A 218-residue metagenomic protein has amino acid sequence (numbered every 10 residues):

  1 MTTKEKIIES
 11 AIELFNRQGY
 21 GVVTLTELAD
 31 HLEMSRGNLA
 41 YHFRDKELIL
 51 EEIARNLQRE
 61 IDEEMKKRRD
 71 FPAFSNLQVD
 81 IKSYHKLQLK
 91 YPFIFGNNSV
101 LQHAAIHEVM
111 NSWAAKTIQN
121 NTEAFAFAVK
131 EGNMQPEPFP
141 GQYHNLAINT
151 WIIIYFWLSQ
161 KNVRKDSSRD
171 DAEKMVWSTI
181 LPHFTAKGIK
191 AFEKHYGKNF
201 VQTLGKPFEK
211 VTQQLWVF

Functional and structural regions predicted by a protein language model:
T3-S10, L146: N-terminal positioning helix adjacent to the helix-turn-helix/winged-helix DNA-binding module
K6, L14-L48, E52: Helix-turn-helix
E52, K66-I94, A105-E108: Hydrophobic alpha-helical connector segments
R55-I61: Short, basic, alpha-helical segments at the C-terminal edge of helix-turn-helix-like DNA-binding modules
M65-R69, F95-Q102, G132, W157-K165: Secondary-structure edge/capping motif, primarily at the C-terminal ends of alpha-helices and the immediately following
G96-S99, P136-E137, F192-E193: Short, hydrophobic secondary-structure boundary micro-motifs
H107-N133, Q142-F156, K174-F184: Amphipathic alpha-helical packing segments from all-alpha helical-bundle domains
V163-F218: C-terminal peripheral helix-coil segments that are non-catalytic and often amphipathic
